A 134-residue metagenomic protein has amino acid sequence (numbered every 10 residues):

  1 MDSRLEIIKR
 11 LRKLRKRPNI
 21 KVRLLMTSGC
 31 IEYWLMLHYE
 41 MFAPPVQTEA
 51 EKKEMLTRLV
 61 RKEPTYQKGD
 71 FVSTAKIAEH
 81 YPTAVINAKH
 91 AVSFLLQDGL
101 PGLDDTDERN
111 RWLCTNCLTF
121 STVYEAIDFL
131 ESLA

Functional and structural regions predicted by a protein language model:
D2-A134: C-terminal accessory helical subdomains adjacent to catalytic cores in phosphodiester- and nucleotide-handling enzymes
